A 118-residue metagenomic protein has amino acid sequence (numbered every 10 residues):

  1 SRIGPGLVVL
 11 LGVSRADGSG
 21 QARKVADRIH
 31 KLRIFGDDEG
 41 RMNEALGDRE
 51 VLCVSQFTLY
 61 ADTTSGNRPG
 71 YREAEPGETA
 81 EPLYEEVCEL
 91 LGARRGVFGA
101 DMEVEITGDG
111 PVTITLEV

Functional and structural regions predicted by a protein language model:
S1-G66, E78, P82-V118: N-terminal, polar/charged subdomain of small-to-medium soluble alpha/beta proteins
G66-A74: Short hinge/gating elements
